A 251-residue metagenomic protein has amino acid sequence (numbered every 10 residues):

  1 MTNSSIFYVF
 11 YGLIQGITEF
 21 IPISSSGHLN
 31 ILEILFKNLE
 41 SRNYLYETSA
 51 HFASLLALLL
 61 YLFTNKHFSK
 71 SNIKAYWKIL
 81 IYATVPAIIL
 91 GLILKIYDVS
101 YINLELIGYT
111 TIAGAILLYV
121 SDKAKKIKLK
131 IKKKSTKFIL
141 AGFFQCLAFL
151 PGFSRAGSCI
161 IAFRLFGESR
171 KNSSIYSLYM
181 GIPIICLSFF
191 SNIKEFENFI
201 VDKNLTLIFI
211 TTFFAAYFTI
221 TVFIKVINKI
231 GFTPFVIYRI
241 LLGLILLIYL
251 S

Functional and structural regions predicted by a protein language model:
M1-S251: Multi-pass membrane proteins that catalyze or facilitate reactions on polyprenyl-/lipid-phosphate substrates and their
